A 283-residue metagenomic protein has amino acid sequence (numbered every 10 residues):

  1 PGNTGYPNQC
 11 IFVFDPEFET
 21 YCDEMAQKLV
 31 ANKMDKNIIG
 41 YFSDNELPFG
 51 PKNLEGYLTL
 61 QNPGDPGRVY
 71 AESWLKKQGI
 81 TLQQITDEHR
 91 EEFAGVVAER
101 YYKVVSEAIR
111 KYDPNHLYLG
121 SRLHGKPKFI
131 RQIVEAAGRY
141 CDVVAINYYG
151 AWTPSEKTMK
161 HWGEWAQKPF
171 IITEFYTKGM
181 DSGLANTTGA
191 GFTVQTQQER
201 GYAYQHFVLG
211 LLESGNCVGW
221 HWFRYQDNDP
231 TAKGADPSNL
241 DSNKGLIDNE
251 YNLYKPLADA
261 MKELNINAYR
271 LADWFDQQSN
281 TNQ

Functional and structural regions predicted by a protein language model:
P1, D44-P48, L123-G125, Y149 (+2 more regions): Active-site beta-loop-alpha junctions enriched in small/polar residues
P1-K33, V96-Y112, L117, T158-A166 (+1 more regions): Aromatic-lined substrate-binding rim segments of carbohydrate-active enzymes
G2-Y21, Q84-E99, D142-W152, N186-R200 (+1 more regions): The substrate-binding groove and active-site-proximal loops of carbohydrate-active enzymes, especially glycoside
N8-V13, D35-Q132: Polysaccharide-binding and catalytic clefts of secreted carbohydrate-active enzymes
K36-G40, N45, F175, G189-D248: Substrate-binding cleft of secreted/luminal carbohydrate-active enzymes
P51-G56, E156, S182-L184, A232-G234: Short, solvent-exposed loop/turn and secondary-structure capping segments
L58-V69, F223-Q283: Aromatic-rich peripheral "rim/lid" segments of glycoside hydrolase catalytic domains that contact and position glycan
E92-E107, K111-G189, Q205-L209: Glycoside hydrolase catalytic-domain groove-lining segments
